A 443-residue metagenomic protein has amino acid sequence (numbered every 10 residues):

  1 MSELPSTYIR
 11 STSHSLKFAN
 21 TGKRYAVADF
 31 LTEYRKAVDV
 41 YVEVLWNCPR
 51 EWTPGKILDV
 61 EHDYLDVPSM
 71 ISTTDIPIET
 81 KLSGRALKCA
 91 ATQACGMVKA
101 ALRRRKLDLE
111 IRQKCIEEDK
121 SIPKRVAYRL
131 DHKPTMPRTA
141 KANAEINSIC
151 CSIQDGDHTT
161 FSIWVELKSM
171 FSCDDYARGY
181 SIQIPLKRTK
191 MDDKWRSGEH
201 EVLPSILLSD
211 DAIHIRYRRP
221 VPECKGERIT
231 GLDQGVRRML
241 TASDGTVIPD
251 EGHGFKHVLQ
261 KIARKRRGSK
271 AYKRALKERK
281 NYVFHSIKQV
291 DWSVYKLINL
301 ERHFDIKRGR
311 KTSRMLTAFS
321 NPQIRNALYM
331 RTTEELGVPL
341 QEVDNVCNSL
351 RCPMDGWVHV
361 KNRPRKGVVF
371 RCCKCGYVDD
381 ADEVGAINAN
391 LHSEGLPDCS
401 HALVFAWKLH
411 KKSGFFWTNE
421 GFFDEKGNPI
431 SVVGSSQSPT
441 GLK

Functional and structural regions predicted by a protein language model:
M1-K443: Nucleic-acid substrate recognition interfaces
